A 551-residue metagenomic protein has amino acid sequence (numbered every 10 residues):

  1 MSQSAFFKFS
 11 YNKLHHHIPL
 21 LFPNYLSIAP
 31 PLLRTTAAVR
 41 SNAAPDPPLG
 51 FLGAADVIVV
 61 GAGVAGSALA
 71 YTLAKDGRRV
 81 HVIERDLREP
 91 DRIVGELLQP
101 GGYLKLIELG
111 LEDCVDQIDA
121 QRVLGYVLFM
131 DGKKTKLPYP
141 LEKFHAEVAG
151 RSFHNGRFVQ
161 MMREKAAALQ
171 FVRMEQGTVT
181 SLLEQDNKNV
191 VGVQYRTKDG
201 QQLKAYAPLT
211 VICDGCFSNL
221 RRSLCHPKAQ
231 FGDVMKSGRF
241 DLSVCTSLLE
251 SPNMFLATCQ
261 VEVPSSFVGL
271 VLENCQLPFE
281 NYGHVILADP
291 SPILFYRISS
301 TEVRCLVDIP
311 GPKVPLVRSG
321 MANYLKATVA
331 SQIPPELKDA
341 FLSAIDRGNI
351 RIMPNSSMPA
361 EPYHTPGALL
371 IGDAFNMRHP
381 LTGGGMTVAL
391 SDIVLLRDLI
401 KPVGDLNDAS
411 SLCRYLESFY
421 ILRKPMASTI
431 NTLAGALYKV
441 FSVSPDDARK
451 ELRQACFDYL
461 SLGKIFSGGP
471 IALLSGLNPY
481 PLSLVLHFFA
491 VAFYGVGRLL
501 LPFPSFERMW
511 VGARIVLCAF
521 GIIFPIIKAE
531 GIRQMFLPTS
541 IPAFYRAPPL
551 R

Functional and structural regions predicted by a protein language model:
M1-V57, T72-D76, A547: Extreme N-terminal leader/targeting segments of oxidoreductases
N24, D398-R551: C-terminal helical "tail/cap" subdomain of flavin- and related membrane-associated enzymes
T35-T36, T246, K313-Y420: FAD/FMN-dependent oxidoreductases across multiple families
L52-A54, L104, D113-M235, L249-M254 (+1 more regions): Conserved N-terminal helical subregion
I58-A62, L69-V94: Glycine-rich FAD pyrophosphate-binding loop
G61-G66, G215, G372, G385: Conserved phosphate-binding and hydrolysis motifs of nucleotide-dependent enzymes
V82-I83, I212, I371: Generic enzyme active-site microenvironment
Q194-H364: Conserved FAD-binding catalytic core of PHBH/FMO-like flavoproteins
